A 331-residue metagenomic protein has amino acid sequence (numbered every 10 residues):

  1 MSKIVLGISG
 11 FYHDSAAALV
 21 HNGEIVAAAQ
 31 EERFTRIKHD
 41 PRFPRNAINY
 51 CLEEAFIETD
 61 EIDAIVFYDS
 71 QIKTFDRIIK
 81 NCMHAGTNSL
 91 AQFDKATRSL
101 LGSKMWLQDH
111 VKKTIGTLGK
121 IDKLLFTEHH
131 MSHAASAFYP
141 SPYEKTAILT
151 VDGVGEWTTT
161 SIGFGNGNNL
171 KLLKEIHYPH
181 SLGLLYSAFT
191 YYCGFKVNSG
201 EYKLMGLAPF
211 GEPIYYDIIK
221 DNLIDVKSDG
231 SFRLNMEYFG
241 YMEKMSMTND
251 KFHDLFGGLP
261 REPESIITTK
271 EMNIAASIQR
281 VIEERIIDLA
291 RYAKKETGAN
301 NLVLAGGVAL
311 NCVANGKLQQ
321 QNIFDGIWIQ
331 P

Functional and structural regions predicted by a protein language model:
M1-P331: Short acidic/glycine-rich loops and adjacent helix/strand connectors that line catalytic pockets where negatively
